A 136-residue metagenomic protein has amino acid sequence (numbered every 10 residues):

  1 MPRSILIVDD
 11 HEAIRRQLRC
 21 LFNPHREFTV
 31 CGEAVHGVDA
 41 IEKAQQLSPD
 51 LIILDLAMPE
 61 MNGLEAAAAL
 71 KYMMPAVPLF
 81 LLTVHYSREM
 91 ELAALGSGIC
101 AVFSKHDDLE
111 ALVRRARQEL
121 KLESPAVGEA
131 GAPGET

Functional and structural regions predicted by a protein language model:
P2-I14, L18-F22: Conserved acidic segment of CheY-like receiver
E27-V35, K43: Short hydrophobic/Thr-rich beta-strand motif most characteristic of the beta2 strand and flanking loop of CheY-like
H36-D39, N62-E65: Acidic catalytic/metal-coordinating carboxylates
Q45-L47, A69-A76, S97: Conserved phosphotransfer cores of two-component systems
L47-I53: Active-site beta3 strand of CheY-like receiver
M58: Receiver (REC) domain active-site loop signature in two-component systems and cognate sites in sensor histidine kinases
E65, Y86-D107, A111-R115: Alpha4 helix (beta4-alpha4-beta5 surface) of REC/receiver domains from two-component response regulators
